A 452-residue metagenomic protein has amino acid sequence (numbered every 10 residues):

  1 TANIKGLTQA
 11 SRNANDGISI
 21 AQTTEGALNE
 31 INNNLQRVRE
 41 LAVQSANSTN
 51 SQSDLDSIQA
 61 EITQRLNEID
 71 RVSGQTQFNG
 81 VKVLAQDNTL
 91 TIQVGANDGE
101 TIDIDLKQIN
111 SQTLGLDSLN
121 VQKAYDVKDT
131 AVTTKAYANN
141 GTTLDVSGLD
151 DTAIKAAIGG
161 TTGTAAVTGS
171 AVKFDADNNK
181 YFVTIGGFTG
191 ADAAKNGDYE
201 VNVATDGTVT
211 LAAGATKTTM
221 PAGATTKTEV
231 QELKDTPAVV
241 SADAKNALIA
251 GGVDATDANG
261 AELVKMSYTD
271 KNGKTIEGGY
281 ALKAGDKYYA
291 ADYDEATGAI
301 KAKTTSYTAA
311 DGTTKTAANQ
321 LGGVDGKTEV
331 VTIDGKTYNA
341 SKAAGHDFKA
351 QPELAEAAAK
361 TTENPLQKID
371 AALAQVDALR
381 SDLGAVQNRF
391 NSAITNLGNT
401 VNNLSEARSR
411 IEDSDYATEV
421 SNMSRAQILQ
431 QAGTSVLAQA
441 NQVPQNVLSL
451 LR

Functional and structural regions predicted by a protein language model:
T1-G141, G148, G186-F188, T225 (+2 more regions): Primary detection of the long, small/polar-rich alpha-helical "axial" segments characteristic of bacterial flagellar
T101-K368: Cysteine-poor, low-complexity segments in flexible/peripheral regions
